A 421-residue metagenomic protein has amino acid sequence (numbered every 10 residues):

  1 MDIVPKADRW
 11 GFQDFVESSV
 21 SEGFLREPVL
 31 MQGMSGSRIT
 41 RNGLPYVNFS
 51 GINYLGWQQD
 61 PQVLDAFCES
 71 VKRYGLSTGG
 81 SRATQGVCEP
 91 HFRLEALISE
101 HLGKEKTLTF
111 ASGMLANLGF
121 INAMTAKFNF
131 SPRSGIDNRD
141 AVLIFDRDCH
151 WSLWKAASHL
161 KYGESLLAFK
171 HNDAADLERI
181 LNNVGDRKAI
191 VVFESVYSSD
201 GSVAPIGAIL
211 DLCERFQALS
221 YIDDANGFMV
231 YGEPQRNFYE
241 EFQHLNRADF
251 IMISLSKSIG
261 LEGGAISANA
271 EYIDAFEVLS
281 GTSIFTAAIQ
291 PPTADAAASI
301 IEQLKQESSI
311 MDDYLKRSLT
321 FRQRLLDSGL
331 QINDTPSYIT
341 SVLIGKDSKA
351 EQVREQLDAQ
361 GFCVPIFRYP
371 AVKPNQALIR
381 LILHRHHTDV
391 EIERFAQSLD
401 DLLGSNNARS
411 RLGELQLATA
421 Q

Functional and structural regions predicted by a protein language model:
P5-L76, A218: N-terminal "arm"/small-domain region of PLP-dependent enzymes with the aminotransferase-like
W57, P61, D65-Y74, P90 (+5 more regions): PLP-dependent enzyme catalytic core of the Aspartate aminotransferase-like
S81-R82, A96-N122: Short loop-beta-helix segment that forms the pyridoxal 5′-phosphate
M124-W151: Conserved PLP-anchoring active-site segment centered on the Schiff-base-forming lysine
L167-Y221: Active-site phosphate-binding strand-loop segment of PLP-dependent enzymes
E241-A275: Active-site PLP attachment segment
A288-E307, D313, R317-L319, L326-D327 (+1 more regions): Structural motif of enzymes handling amino- and sulfur-group chemistry
D312-L319, L326-Q360, L383-R385, Q416-Q421: Conserved PLP-binding catalytic core of the aspartate aminotransferase-like
